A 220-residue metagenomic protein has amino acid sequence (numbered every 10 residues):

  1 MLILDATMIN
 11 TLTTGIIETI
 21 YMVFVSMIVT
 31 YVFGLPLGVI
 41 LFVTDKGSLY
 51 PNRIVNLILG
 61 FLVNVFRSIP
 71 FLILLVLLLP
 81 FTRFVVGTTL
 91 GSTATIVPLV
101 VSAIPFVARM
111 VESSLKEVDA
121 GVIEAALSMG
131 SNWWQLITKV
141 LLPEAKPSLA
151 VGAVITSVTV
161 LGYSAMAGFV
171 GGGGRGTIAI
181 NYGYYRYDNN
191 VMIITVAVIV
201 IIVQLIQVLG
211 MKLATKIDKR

Functional and structural regions predicted by a protein language model:
L12-V43: Transmembrane alpha-helix signature in integral membrane proteins
T14, E18-M22, R67, F71-F106 (+2 more regions): Loop-to-helix entry region at the N-terminal start of transmembrane alpha-helices in multi-pass membrane transporters
V32-L37, T93-V97, V101-I123, V154 (+2 more regions): Membrane-embedded alpha-helices of multi-pass transport/permease systems
I40-K46, M192-R220: C-terminal transmembrane helix and the adjacent membrane-cytosol boundary/short C-terminal tail of inner/organellar
I40-L77, L99, I104, M110-S113: Cytoplasmic-entry segments and transmembrane alpha-helices of multi-pass inner-membrane transporters
L115-A145, Y185: Short helix-to-coil transition segments within interhelical loops that connect adjacent transmembrane helices
W133-M166: Transmembrane alpha-helices
Y163-I193, A197-V198, D218: Glycine-rich helix-loop "coupling/hinge" segments at transmembrane-helix boundaries in multipass transporters
